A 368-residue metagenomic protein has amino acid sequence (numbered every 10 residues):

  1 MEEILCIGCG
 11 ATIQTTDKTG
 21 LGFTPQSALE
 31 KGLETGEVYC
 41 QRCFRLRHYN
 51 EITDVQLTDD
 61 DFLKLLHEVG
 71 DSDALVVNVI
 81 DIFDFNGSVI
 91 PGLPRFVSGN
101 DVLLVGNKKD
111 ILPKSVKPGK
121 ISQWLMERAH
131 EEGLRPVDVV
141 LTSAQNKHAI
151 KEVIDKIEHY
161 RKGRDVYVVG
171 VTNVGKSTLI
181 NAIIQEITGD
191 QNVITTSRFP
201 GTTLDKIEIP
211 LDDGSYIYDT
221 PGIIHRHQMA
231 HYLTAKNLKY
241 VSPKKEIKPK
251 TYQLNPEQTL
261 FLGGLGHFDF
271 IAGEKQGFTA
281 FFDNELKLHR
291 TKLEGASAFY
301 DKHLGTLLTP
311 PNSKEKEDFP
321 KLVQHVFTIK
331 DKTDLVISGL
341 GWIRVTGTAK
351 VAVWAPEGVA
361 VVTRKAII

Functional and structural regions predicted by a protein language model:
M1-V76, N100-L103, K109, R198-I368: Helix-rich effector regions associated with P-loop NTPase G domains
Q56, D60-L63, F85-F96: Amphipathic helical hotspot of TIR/SEFIR-family domains
V77, I82, V89, L104: Core catalytic machinery and nucleic-acid-binding channels of phosphodiester-processing enzymes
I82-N86, D110-L112: Short acidic, S/G/P-rich loop/turn micro-motifs used as interaction or catalytic elements
G87-I90, K114-G119, H227-A230: Conserved ATPase-coupling elements of RecA-like P-loop NTPase cores
P94-N100, G189: A short alpha->loop->secondary-structure connector
L103, I111-V174, Q185-T196: Canonical P-loop GTPase G-domain recognition
